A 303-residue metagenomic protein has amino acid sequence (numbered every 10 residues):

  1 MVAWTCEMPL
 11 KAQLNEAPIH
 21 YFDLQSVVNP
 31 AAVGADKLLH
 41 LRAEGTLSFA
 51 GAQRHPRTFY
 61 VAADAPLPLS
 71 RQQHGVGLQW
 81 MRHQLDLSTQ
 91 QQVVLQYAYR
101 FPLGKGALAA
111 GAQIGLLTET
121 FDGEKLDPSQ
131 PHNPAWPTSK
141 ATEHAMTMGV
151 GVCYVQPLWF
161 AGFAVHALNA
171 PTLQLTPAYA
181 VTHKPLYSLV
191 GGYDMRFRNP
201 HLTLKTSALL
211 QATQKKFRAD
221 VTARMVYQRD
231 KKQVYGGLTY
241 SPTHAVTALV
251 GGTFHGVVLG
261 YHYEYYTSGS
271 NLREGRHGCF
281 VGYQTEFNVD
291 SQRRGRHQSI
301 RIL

Functional and structural regions predicted by a protein language model:
M1-V2: Interaction-surface and assembly-scaffold signal
T5, L10-L14: Boundary at the C-terminal end of the N-terminal hydrophobic targeting segment
Q13-L303: Subset of outer-membrane beta-barrel
